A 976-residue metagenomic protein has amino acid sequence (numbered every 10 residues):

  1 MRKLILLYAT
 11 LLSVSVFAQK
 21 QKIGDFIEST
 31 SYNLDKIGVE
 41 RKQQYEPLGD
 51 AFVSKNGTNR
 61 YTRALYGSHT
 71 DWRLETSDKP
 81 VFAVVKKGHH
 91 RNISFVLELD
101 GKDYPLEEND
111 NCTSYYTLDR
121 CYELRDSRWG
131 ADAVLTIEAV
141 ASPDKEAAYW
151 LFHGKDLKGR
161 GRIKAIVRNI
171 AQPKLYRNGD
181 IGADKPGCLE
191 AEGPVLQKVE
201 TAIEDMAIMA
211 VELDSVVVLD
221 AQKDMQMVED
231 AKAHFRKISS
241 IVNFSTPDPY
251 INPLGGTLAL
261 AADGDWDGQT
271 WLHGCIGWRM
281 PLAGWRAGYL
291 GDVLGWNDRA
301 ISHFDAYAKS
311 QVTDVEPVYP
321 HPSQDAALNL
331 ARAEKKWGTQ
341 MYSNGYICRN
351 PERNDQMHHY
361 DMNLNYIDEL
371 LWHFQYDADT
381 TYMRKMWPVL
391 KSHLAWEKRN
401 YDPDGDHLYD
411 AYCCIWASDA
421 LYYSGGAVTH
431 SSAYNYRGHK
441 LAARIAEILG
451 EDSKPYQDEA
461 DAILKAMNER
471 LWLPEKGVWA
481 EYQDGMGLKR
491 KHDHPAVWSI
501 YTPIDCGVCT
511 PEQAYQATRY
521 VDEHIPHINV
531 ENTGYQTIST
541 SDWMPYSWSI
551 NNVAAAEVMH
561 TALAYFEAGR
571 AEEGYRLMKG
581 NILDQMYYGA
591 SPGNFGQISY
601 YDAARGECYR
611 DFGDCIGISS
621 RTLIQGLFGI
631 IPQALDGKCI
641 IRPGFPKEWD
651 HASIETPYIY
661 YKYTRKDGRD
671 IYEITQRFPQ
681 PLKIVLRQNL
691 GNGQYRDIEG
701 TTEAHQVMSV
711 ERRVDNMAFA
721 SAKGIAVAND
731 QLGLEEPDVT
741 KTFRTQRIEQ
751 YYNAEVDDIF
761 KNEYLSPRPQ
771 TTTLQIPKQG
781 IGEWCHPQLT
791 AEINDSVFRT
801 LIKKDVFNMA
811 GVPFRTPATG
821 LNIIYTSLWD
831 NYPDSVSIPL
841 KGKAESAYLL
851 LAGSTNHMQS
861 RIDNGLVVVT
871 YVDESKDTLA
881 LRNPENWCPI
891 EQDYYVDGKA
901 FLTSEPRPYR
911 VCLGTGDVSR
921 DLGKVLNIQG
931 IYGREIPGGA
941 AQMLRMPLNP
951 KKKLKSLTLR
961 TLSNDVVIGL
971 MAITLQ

Functional and structural regions predicted by a protein language model:
M1-K20, F152: Bacterial Sec-dependent N-terminal signal peptides
A18-A259, G264, G268, A283 (+4 more regions): Terminal accessory carbohydrate-recognition/targeting modules of carbohydrate-active enzymes
Q21-V84, W278-M280, Y342, Y346 (+7 more regions): C-terminal capping/lid segments that line or modulate ligand- or cofactor-binding pockets
L135-I137, Q269-I276, R349-N354, W416-T429 (+5 more regions): Active-site-adjacent structural elements in folded domains
A233-K385, H492-C506, Q536-A568, E572-K579 (+1 more regions): Substrate-binding groove/exosite segments of carbohydrate-active enzymes
P253-L254, W296-S310, P322-A326, T380-K398 (+6 more regions): Extended, well-ordered alpha-helical scaffold segments
P317-P320, Y401-A417, S424-H430, Y434-D522 (+7 more regions): Catalytic cores of carbohydrate-active enzymes
K723-Q976: N-terminal/edge-of-domain interface segments
